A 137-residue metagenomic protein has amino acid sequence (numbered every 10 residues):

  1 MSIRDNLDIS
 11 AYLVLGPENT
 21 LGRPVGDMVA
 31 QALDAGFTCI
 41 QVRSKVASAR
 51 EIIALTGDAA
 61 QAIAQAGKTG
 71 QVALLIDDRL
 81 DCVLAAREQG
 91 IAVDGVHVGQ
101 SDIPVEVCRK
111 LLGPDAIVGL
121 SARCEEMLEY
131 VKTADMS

Functional and structural regions predicted by a protein language model:
M1-S101, L111-E125, E129-M136: Conserved N-terminal beta1-alpha1 strand-loop-helix module at the mouth
V107-C108: Active-site-proximal beta-alpha core segment in soluble small-molecule metabolic enzymes
